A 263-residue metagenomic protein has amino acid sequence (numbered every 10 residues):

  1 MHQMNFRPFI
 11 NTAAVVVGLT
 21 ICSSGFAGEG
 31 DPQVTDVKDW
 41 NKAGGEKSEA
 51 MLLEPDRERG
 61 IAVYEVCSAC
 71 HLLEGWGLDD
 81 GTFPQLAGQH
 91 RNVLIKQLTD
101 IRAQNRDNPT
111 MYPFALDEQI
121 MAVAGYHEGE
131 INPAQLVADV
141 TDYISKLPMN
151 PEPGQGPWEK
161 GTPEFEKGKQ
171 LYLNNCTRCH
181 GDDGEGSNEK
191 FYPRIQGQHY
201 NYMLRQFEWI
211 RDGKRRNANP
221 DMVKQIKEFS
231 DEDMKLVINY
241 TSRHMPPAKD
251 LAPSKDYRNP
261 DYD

Functional and structural regions predicted by a protein language model:
M1-A50, E54, T99, A103 (+1 more regions): N-terminal export/targeting leaders of redox proteins
G28-G30, D79-Q85, I101-L147, E152-G161 (+3 more regions): Axial heme c-ligation environment in periplasmic c-type cytochrome domains
D31-Y64, D79-T82, D142-L171, D263: Electrostatic cytochrome c docking/interface patches
K38-D39, E46, E65, L73 (+4 more regions): Generic signal for short, ordered secondary-structure residues within or immediately flanking folded domains
A50, R57-R59, S68, G75-R106 (+5 more regions): Gly/Gly-Pro-rich "capping" loops immediately C-terminal to redox-active cysteine motifs in periplasmic/lumenal
G60, C67-L73, V123, V140 (+5 more regions): The canonical Cys-X-X-Cys-His
